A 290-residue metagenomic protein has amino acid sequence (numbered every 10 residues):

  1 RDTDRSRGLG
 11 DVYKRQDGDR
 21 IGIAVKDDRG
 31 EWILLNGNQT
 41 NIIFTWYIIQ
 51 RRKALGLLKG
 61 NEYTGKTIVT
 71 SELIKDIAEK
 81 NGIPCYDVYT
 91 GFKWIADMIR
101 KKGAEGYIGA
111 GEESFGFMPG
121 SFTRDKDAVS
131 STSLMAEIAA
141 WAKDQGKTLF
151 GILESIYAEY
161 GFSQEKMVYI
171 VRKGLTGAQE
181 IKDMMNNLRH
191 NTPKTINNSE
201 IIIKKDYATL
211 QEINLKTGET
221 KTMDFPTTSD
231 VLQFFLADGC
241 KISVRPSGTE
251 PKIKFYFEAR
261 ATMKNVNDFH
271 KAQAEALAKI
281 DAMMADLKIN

Functional and structural regions predicted by a protein language model:
D2-Y13: Single conserved hydrophobic/aromatic residue that forms the stacking wall/gate of nucleotide- or nucleobase-binding
D11-D17, T45, A78, E112 (+2 more regions): Buried hydrophobic positions in well-ordered alpha/beta secondary-structure cores of metabolic enzymes
R15-D28: Active-site microenvironments of hydrolase-like enzyme catalytic domains
Q16, G248-E250: A generic beta-sheet turn/junction motif
V25-K53: Cysteine protease catalytic core and zymogen-processing segment of caspase-like enzymes
G30-I33, R51, L55-R245, K252 (+2 more regions): Phosphate-binding and adjacent anionic-ligand microenvironments
E250-A259: C-terminal charged capping/lid subdomain of soluble metabolic enzymes
